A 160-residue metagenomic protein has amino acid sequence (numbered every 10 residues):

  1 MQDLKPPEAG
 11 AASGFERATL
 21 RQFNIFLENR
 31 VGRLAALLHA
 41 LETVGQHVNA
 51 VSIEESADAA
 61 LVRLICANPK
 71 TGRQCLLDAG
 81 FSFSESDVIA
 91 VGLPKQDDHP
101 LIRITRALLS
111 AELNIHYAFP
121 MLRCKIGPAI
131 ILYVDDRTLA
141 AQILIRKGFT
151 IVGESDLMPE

Functional and structural regions predicted by a protein language model:
M1-E160: A conserved regulatory-domain signal marking ACT and ACT-like small-molecule sensing domains and adjacent regulatory
